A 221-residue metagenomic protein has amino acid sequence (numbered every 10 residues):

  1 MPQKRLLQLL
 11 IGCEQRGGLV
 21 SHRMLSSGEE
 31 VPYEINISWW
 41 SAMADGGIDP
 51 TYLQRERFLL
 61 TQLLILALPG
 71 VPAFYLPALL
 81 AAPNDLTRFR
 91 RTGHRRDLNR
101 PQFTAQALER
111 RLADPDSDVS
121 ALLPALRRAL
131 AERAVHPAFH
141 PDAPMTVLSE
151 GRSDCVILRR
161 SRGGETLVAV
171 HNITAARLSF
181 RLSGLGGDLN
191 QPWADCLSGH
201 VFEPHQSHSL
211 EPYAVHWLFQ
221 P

Functional and structural regions predicted by a protein language model:
M1-L189, W193-P221: Active-site and adjacent substrate-binding regions of carbohydrate-active enzymes
